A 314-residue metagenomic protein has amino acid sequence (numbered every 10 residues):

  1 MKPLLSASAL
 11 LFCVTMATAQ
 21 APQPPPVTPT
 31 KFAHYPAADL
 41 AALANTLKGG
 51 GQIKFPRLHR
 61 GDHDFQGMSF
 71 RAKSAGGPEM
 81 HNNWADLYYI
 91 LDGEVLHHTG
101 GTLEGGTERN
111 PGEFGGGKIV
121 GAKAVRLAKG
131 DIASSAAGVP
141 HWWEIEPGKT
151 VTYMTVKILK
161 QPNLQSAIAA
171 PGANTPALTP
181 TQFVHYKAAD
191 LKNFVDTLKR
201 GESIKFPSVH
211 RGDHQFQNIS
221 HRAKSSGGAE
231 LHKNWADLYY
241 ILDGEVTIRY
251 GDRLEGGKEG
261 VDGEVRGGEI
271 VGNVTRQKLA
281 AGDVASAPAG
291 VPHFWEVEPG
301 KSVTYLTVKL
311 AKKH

Functional and structural regions predicted by a protein language model:
M1-L4: Positively charged n-region of N-terminal signal peptides that target proteins for export
S6-A17: Bacterial N-terminal signal peptides
A19-P78, L164-A229: A short, N-terminal "cap"/entry segment at the start of jelly-roll beta-barrel domains of the cupin/DSBH fold
G76-N82, E144-I145, G227-K233, E296-V297: Short histidine-centered beta-strand/loop micro-motifs that create catalytic or ligand/metal-coordination sites
N82-H97, G101, P111-E113, G117-K118 (+3 more regions): Short, conserved beta-strand element in jelly-roll/cupin
H97-H98, S135, H141-P147, I248-R249 (+2 more regions): Short beta-strand His + acidic residue motifs that chelate non-heme Fe in jelly-roll/DSBH and cupin folds
T102-A137, R253-A289: Short acidic-glycine-tyrosine-enriched beta hairpin
K149-Q165, G300-H314: A short hydrophobic beta-strand segment most commonly corresponding to one strand of the jelly-roll/cupin
